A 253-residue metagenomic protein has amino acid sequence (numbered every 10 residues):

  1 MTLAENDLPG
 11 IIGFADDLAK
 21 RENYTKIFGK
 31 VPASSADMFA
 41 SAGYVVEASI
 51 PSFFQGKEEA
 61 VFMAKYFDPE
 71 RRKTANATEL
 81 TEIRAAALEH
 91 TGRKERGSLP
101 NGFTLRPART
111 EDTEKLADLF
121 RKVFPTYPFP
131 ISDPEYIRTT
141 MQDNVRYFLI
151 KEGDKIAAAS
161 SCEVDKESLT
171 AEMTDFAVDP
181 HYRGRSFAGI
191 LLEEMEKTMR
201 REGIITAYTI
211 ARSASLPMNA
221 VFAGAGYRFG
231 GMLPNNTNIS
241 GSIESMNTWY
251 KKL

Functional and structural regions predicted by a protein language model:
M1-N6, A77-T78, A86-P130, T248: Short amphipathic alpha-helix that is part of the acyltransferase structural core
L3-A4, P32, D179, R212: Residue-level recognition of the GNAT/N-acetyltransferase active site
N6-D17, V178, G184-R201, A220 (+1 more regions): Conserved acetyl-CoA-binding loop-helix of GNAT-fold acetyltransferases
A19-V31, M199-A211: Conserved GNAT acetyl-CoA-binding A-motif
F28-A36, F54, T209-N219, N236-I239: Conserved beta-strand-loop-alpha-helix junction that forms the acyl-donor binding cleft
K30, V45-V61, R228-I243: Conserved catalytic-core motifs of GNAT/GCN5-like acyltransferases
S35, F39-S41, M63, V221-F222 (+1 more regions): Conserved active-site tyrosine of GNAT-family acetyltransferases
A117-P180: A conserved beta-strand-loop-helix scaffold within acyl/acetyltransferase catalytic domains
